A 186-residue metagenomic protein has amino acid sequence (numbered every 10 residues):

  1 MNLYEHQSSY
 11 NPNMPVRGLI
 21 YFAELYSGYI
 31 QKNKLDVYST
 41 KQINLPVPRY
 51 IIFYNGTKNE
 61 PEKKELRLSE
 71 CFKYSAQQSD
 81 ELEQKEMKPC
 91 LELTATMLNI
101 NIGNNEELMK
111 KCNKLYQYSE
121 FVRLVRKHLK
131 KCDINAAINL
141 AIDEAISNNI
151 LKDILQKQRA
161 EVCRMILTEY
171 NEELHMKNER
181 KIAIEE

Functional and structural regions predicted by a protein language model:
M1-E186: Elongated, amphipathic alpha-helical interaction scaffolds
